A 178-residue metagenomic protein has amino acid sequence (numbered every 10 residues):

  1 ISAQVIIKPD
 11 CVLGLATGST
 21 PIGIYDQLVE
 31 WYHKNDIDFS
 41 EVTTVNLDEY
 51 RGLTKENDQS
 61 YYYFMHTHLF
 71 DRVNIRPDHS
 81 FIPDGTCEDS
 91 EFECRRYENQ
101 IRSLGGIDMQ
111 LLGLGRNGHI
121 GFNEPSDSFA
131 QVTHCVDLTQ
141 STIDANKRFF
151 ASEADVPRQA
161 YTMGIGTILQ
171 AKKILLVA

Functional and structural regions predicted by a protein language model:
I1-L13: N-terminal glycine-/serine-/threonine-rich phosphate-binding loop
I7, I37, V73-I75, I101-G105 (+3 more regions): Solvent-exposed alpha-helices and their adjacent loops that cap or buttress functional pockets in soluble metabolic
L15, T44-N46, L176: Structural beta-sheet core signal
L15-T20, L112-R116: Glycine-rich beta-strand-to-loop/alpha-helix junction loops that act as flexible
Q27-D38, Y61-Y63, P125-C135: A glycine- and small-aliphatic-rich helix-loop capping segment at beta-alpha/alpha-beta transitions that lines
I37-M109: Ligand-binding beta-strand-loop-alpha-helix segment within the catalytic cores of soluble metabolic enzymes
N117, G121-I165: Class I SAM-dependent methyltransferase SAM-binding "motif I" and its flanking Rossmann-like core
M163, A171-A178: Channel- or pocket-lining gating/hinge segments that regulate access to a cavity or pore
